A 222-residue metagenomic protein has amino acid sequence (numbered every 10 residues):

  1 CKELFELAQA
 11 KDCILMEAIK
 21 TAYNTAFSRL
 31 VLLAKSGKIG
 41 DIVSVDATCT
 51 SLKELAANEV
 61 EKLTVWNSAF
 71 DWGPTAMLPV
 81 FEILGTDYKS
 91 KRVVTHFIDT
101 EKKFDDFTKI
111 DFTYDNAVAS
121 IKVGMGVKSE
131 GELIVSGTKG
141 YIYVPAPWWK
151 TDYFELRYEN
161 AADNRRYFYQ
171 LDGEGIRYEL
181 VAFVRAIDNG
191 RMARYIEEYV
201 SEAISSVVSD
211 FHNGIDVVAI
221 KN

Functional and structural regions predicted by a protein language model:
C1, N24-F27, A76-V80, T151 (+2 more regions): A general structural signal for well-ordered alpha-helical segments in protein cores
C1-I19: Beta-strand-loop-alpha-helix segment that lines the small-molecule cofactor/substrate pocket of alpha/beta enzymes
L4, L30, D210: Aromatic/hydrophobic pocket-lining residues that form π-stacking "cages" and hydrophobic walls in ligand
A10, I14, A182-N222: C-terminal helix-rich "cap/oligomerization" subdomain common to oxidoreductases
T21-K91: Predominantly a Rossmann-like dinucleotide-binding segment in NAD(P)-dependent oxidoreductases
F27-R29, E54-V60, K103-D105, L133 (+2 more regions): Short aromatic-enriched loop/helix-cap "lid" or pocket-rim segments at secondary-structure transitions that line
M77-T151, L180-R191: Contiguous beta-strand/loop segments that form the cofactor/metal-binding neighborhood of enzyme cores
Y167-V181: Active-site loop of classical SDR/Rossmann-like NAD(P)-dependent oxidoreductases, centered on the catalytic Tyr-X3-Lys
